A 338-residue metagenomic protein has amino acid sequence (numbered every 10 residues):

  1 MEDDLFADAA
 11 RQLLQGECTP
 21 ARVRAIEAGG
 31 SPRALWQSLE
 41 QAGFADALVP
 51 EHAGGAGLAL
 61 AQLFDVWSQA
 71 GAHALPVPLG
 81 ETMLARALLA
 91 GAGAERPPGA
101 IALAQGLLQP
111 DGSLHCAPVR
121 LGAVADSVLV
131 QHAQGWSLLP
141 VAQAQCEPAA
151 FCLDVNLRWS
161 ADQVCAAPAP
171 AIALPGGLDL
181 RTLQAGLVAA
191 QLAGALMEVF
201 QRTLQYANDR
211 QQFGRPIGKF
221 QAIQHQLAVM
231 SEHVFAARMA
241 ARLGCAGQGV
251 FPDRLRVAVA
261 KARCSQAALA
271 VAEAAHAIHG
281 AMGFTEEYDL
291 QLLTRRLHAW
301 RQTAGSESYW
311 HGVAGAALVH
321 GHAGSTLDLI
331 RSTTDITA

Functional and structural regions predicted by a protein language model:
M1-H73, A185-A338: Alpha-helical interface subdomain recognition
G54, A85-R86, L108, F284: General alpha-helical segment detector with a strong preference for membrane-spanning helices and helix-boundary regions
W67, R86-A87: A cross-family signal for key residues in well-ordered alpha-helices that form functional helical elements
A74-G80, A87-Q201, L327-A338: FAD-binding core of flavoproteins
